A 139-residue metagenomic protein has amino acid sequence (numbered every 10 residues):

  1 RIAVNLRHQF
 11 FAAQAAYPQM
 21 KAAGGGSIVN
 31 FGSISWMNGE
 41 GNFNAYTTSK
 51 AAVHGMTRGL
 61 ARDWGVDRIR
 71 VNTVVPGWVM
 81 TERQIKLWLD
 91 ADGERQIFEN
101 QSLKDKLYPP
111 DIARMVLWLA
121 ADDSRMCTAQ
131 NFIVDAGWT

Functional and structural regions predicted by a protein language model:
A13, S49, T57: Active-site helix of classical SDR
P18, R62-V66, R125: Alpha-helical segment proximal to the catalytic Tyr-Lys
K21-A22, W64-V66, V79, A120: A short hydrophobic alpha-helix cap/turn motif
S33: Residue(s) in the substrate-gating loop at a strand-loop-helix junction that position the organic substrate next
G39-T47, G59: Active-site loop-to-helix junction immediately N-terminal to the catalytic Tyr of the SDR YXXXK motif in Rossmann-fold
N42, V66, W78-Q101: A glycine/serine/threonine-rich, flexible loop-to-helix segment that serves as the NAD(P) cofactor-binding "lid"
K106-V134, T139: C-terminal substrate-recognition "lid" of short-chain dehydrogenase/reductases
